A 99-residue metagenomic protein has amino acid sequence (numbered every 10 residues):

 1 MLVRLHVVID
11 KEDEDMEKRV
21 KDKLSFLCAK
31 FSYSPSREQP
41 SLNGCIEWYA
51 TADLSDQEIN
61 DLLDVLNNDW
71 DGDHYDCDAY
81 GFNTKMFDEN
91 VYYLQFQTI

Functional and structural regions predicted by a protein language model:
M1-S25: Short, extreme N-terminal segment that most often corresponds to the first beta-strand
L2, S41-N43: Short Gly/Ser/Thr- and Asp/Glu-enriched loop/turn motifs at secondary-structure junctions
K21-S32, N43-I99: Charged interaction segments
S36-E38: N-terminal/domain-start alpha-helical segments
